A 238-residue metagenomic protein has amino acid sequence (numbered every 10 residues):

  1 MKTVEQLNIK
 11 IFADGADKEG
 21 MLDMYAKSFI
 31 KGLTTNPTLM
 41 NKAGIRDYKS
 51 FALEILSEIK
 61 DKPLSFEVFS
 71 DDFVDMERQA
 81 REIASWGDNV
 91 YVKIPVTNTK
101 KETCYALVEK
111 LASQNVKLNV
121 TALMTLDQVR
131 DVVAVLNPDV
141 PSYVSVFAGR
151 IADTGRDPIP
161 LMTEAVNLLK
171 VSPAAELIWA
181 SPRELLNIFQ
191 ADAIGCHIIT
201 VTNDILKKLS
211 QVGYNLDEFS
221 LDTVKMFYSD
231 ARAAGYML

Functional and structural regions predicted by a protein language model:
K2-L22, A26-I30, T34-K110, Q114 (+1 more regions): Active-site beta->alpha loop and helix N-cap motifs at the rims of alpha/beta catalytic domains
E102, E109, Q114-K207, G213-A234: Catalytic alpha/beta core domains of metabolic enzymes, predominantly
M237-L238: C-terminal extensions of enzymes
